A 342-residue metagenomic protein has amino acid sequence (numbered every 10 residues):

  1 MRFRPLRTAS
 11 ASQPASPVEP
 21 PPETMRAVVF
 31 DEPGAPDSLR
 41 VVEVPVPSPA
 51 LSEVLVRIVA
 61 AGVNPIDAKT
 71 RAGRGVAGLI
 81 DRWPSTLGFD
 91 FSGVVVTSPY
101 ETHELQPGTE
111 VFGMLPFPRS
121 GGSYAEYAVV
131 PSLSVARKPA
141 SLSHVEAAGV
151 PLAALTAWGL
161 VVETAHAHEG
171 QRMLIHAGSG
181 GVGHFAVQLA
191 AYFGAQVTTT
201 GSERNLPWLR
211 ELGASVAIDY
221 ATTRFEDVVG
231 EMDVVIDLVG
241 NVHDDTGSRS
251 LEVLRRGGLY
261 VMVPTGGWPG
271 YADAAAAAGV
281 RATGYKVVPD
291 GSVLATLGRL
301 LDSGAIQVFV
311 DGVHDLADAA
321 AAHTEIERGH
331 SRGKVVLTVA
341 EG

Functional and structural regions predicted by a protein language model:
R2-A9, Q13, P17-E23, V293-G342: C-terminal hydrophobic helical "lid"/dimerization subdomain of Rossmann-like NAD(P)H-dependent oxidoreductases
P45-V63, G75-F117: Glycine-rich beta-strand-centered segment in the early N-terminal region that forms part of a ligand/cofactor-binding
I80, M114-A177: NAD(P)H dinucleotide-binding glycine-rich loop of Rossmann-like/cofactor-binding domains, especially the beta1-alpha1
Y100-E101, T199-W208, V242-T246, G267-P269: Short glycine/proline-centered loop/turn elements that form peptide/ligand docking sites
A148-D219: Mid-domain Rossmann-like dinucleotide-binding core that forms the NAD(H)/NADP(H) cofactor-binding site
D227-V234: A short acidic, Gly/Pro-enriched loop at the edge of an enzyme's catalytic core that lines a small-molecule cofactor
N241-I306, V339-G342: Glycine-rich phosphate-binding loop and adjacent beta-alpha segment of Rossmann(oid) nucleotide-cofactor-binding
